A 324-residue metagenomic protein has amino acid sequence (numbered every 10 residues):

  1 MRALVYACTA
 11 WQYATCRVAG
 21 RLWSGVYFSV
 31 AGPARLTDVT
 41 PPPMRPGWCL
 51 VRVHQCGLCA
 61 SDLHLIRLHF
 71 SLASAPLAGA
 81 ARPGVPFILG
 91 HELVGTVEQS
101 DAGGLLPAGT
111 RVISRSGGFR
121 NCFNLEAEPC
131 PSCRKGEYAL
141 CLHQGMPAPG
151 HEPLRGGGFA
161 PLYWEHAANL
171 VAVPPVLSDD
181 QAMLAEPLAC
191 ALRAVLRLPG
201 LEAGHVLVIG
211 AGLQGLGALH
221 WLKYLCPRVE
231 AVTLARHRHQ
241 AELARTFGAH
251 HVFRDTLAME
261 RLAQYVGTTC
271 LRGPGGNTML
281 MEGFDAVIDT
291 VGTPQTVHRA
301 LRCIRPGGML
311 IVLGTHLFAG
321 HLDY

Functional and structural regions predicted by a protein language model:
M1-L89, P161: Short N-terminal strand-loop motif that marks the start of NAD(P)H/FAD-dependent oxidoreductase cofactor-binding domains
T40-C56, S71-P131, P174-V176: Glycine-rich beta-strand-centered segment in the early N-terminal region that forms part of a ligand/cofactor-binding
G57, L198-G200, C303-R305: A generic alpha-to-beta junction signature in SAM-dependent methyltransferases
G79-P86, H91, F119-I209: NAD(P)H dinucleotide-binding glycine-rich loop of Rossmann-like/cofactor-binding domains, especially the beta1-alpha1
R111, H205, G308-M309: Short glycine-centered segments of the SAM/dcSAM-binding site in methyltransferase folds
P174-L262: Mid-domain Rossmann-like dinucleotide-binding core that forms the NAD(H)/NADP(H) cofactor-binding site
R245, P294-Y324: Glycine-rich phosphate-binding loop and adjacent beta-alpha segment of Rossmann(oid) nucleotide-cofactor-binding
Q264-V287: A short acidic, Gly/Pro-enriched loop at the edge of an enzyme's catalytic core that lines a small-molecule cofactor
